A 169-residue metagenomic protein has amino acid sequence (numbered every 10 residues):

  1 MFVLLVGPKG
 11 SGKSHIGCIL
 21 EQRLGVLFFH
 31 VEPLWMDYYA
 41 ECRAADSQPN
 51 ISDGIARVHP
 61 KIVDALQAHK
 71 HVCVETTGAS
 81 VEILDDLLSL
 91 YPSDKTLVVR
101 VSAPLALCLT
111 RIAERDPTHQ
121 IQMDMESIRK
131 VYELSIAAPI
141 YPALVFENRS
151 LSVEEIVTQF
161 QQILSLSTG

Functional and structural regions predicted by a protein language model:
L5: Hydrophobic anchor at the beta1->P-loop junction of P-loop NTPases
P8: P-loop (Walker A) phosphate-binding loop of NTP-binding proteins
S11: ATP-binding Walker
S14: Walker A/P-loop
C18-D64: Conserved substrate/cofactor phosphate-moiety recognition/catalytic segment in nucleotide-dependent phosphotransferases
A68-E75, L97: Loop/turn-to-beta-strand initiation segments
Y91-I112: Conserved phosphate-donor/acceptor-positioning beta-strand/loop module used by diverse small-molecule
T118-Q159: Small-molecule kinase domains that catalyze NTP-dependent phosphoryl transfer to phosphate-bearing small molecules
